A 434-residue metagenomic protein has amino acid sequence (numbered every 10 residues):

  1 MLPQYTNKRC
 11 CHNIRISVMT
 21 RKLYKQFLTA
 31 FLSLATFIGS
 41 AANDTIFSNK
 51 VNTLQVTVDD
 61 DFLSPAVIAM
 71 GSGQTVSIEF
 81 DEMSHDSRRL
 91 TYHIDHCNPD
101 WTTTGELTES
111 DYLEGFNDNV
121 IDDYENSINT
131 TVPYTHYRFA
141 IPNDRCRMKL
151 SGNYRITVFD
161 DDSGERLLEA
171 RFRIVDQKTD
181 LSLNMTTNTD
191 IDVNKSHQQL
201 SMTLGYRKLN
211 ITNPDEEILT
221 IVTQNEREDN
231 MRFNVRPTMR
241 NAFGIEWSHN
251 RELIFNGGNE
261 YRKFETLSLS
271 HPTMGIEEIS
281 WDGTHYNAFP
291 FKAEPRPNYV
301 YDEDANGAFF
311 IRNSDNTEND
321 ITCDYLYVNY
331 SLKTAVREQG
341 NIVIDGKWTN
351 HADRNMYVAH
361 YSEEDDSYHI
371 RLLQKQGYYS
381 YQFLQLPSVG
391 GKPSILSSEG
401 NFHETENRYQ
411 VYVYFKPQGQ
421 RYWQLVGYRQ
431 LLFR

Functional and structural regions predicted by a protein language model:
M1-D44: Bacterial Sec-dependent N-terminal signal peptides
A42-G71, Q177-I191, E303-T317: Short, compositionally biased P/S/T/A/G/V-rich stretches that sit at domain boundaries
N49, T53-H96, V193-L204, T317-Y330: Contiguous beta-strand segments within globular domains
P99-W101, C146, D160-L167, S268-G275 (+1 more regions): Short acidic/polar inter-strand loop motif in beta-rich domains
L113-Y137, E228-V235, N329-Q376, S388-P417: Aromatic-rich carbohydrate-binding modules that target alpha-glucans
P133-F159: Ligand-binding face of N-terminal immunoglobulin V-set domains in extracellular IgSF glycoproteins
I174-H197, F402-G427: Low-complexity, Pro/Ser/Thr- and charge-rich linker/hinge segments at domain boundaries
F289-E338, V426-R434: Basic K/R-rich, polyanion-interacting modules in nucleoproteins and related proteins
